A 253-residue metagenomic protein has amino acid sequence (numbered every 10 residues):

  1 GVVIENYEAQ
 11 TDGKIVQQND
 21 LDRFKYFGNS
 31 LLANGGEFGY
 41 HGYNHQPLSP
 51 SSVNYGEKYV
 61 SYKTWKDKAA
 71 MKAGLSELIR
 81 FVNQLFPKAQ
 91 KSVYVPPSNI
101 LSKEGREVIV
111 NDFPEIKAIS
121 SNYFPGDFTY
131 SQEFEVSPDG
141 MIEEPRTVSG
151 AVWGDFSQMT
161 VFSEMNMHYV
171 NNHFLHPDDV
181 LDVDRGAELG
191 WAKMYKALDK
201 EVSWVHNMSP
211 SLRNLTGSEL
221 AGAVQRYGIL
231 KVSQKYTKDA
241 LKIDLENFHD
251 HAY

Functional and structural regions predicted by a protein language model:
G1-E104, P177, L181: Metal-dependent polysaccharide deacetylase catalytic core of the NodB/CE4 family, i.e., the active-site-bearing domain
E5, F128-Q132, T216-G222: Short connector loops at secondary-structure junctions
N19-N29, P125-Q132, A151-F162: Alpha-helical scaffolding within the catalytic cores of extracellular/periplasmic polymer-degrading hydrolases
Y55-E57, Q132-P138, M159-T160, L230-K235: Short, surface-exposed amphipathic charged segments that create phosphate/polyanion-binding patches used for binding
K58-K66, F134-V152: Acidic/glycine-enriched edge-of-secondary-structure segments
S76, N83-V95, N99-R106, D112 (+1 more regions): Catalytic grooves of carbohydrate-active enzymes
I100-E143: Substrate-binding cleft/loops of secretory-pathway carbohydrate-active enzymes
S218-Y253: Surface beta-strand/loop "capping" patches
